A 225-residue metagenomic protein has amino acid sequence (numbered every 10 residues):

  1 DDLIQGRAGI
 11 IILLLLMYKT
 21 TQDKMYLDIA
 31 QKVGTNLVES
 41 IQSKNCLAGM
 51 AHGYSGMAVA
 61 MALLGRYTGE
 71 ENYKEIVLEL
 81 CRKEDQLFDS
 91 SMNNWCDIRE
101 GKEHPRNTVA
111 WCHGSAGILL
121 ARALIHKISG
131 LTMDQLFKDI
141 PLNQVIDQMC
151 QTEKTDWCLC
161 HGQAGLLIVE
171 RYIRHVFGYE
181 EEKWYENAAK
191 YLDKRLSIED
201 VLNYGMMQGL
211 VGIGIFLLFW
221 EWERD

Functional and structural regions predicted by a protein language model:
D1-D225: Glycan-recognition and catalytic cores of secretory/periplasmic carbohydrate-active enzymes
